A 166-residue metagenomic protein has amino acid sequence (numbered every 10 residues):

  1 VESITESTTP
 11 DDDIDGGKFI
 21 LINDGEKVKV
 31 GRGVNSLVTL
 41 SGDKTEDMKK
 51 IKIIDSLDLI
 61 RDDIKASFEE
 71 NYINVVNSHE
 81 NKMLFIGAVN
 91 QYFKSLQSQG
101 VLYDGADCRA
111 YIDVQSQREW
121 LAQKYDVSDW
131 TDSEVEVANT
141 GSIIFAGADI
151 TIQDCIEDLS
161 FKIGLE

Functional and structural regions predicted by a protein language model:
V1-E6: Extended, Lys/Arg-enriched charged tracts that mediate electrostatic binding to polyanionic substrates
D11-E166: Structured, hydrophobic secondary-structure cores that serve as assembly/anchoring elements
